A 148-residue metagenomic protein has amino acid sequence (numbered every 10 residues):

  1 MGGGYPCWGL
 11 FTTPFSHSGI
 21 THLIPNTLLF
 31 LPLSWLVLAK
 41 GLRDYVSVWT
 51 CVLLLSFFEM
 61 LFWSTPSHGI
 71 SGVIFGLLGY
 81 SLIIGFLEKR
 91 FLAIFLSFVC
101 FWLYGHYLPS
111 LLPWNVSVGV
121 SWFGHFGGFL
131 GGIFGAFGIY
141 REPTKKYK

Functional and structural regions predicted by a protein language model:
M1-K148: A detector for small-residue-rich transmembrane helices and their helix-helix packing motifs
